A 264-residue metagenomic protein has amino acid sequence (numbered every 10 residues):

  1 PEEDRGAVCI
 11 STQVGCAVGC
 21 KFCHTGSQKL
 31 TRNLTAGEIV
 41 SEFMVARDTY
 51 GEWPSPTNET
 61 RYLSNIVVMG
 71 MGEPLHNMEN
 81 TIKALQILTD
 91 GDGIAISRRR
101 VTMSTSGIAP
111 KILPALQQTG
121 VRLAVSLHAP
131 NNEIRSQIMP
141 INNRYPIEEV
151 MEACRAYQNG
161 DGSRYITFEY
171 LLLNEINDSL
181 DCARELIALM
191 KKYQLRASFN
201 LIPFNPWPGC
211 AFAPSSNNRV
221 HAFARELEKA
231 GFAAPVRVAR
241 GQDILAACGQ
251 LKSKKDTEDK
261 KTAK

Functional and structural regions predicted by a protein language model:
P1-G6, K260-K264: Flexible, acidic/Gly-rich N-terminal and inter-domain linker regions that tether and position cofactor-handling modules
E2-E52: Canonical Radical SAM [4Fe-4S] cluster-binding loop centered on the CxxxCxxC motif and its immediate flanking residues
T31-R32, P206-P208, Q242-I244: Short secondary-structure capping/turn micro-motifs that flank functional sites
L34, G107, A239-D243: Short beta->alpha linker loops
G51-P54, N58-A230: Conserved AdoMet/S-adenosylmethionine-binding subsite of the radical SAM
F168, V236-V238: A structural preference for short, hydrophobic beta-strand core positions in alpha/beta folds
G241-K264: Radical SAM enzyme core and accessory elements
